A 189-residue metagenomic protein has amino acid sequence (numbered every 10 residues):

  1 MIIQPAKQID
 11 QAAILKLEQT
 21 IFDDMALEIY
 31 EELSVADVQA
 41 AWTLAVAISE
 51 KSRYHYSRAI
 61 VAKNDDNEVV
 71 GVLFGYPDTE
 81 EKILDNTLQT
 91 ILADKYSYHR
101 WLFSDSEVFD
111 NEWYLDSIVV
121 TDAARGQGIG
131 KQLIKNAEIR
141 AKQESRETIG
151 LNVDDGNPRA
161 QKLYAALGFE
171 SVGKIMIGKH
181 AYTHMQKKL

Functional and structural regions predicted by a protein language model:
I2-K16, D23-I29: A short beta-loop-alpha structural element at the N-terminal edge of CoA-dependent acyl/N-acetyltransferase catalytic
D24-A47, D94: Conserved GNAT-fold acetyl-CoA-binding loop/helix
V46-V61, T79-I83, Y114: A short helix-loop-beta-strand connector motif used in the catalytic cores of GNAT acetyltransferases and, in some
V61, E68-P77, Y114, V119: Conserved beta-strand in the GNAT
T79-W113: Conserved acyl-donor/pantetheine-binding loop and adjacent beta-alpha core of acyl/acetyltransferases and related
N111-W113, R125, A141-N152: Conserved GNAT acetyl-CoA-binding A-motif
V120, G126-I139, K162-A166: Conserved acetyl-CoA-binding loop-helix of GNAT-fold acetyltransferases
E147-Q161, A166-G168, K174-L189: C-terminal "cap" of GNAT-fold acetyltransferases
